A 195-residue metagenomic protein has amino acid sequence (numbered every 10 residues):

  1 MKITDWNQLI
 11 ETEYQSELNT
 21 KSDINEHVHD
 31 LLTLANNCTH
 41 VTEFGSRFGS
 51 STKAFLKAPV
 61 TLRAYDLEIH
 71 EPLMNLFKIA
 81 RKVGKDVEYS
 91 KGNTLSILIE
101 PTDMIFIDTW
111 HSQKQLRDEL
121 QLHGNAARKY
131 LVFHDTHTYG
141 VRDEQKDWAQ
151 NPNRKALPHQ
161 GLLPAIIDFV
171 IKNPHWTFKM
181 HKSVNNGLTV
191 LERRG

Functional and structural regions predicted by a protein language model:
M1-K2: Non-catalytic substrate-recognition/targeting regions of SAM-dependent transferases
W6-N7, E11-G195: S-adenosylmethionine/decaboxylated-SAM
